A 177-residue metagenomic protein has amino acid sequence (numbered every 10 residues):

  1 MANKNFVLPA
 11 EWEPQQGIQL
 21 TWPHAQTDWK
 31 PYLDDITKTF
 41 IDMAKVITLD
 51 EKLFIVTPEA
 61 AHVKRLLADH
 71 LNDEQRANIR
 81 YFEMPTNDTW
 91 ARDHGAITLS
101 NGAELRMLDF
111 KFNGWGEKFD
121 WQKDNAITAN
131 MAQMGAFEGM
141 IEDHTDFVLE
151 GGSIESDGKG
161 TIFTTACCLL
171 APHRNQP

Functional and structural regions predicted by a protein language model:
M1-P177: The feature marks the mature, well-folded catalytic cores of soluble enzymes
